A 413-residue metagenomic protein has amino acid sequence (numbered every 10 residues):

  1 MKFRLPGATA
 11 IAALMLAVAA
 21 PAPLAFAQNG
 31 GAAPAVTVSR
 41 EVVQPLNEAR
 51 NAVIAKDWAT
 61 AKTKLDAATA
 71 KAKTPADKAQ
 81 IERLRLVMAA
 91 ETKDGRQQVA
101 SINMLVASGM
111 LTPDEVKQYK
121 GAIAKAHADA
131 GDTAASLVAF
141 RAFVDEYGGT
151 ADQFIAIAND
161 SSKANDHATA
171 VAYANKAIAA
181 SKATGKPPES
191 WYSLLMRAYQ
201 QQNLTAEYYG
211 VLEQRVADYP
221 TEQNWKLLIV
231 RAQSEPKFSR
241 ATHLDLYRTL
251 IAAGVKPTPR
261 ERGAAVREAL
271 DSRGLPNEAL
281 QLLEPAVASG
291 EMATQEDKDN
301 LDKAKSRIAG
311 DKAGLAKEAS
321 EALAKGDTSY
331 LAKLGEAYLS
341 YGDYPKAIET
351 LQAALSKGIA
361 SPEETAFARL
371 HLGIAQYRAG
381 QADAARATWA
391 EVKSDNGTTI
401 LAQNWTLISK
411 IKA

Functional and structural regions predicted by a protein language model:
K2-Q118, I400-W405, A413: N-terminal leader/linker segments that initiate helical-solenoid repeat arrays
V38-N47, A76-E82, T112-A122, E146-A156 (+10 more regions): Generic helix N-cap/helix-start motif at coil->alpha-helix transitions
A52, R85, A89, H127 (+7 more regions): Residue at a conserved register position within TPR or TPR-like alpha-solenoid repeats
A55, T92, A130, A164 (+6 more regions): Structural motif corresponding to the intra-repeat A-B loop/turn of tetratricopeptide repeats
K64-A67, G95-A107, T133-V144, T169-A180 (+6 more regions): Alpha-helical repeat scaffolds
T294-K333, T350: Flexible internal linker/loop segments at domain or repeat junctions
G326-A413: C-terminal soluble interaction/assembly domains
